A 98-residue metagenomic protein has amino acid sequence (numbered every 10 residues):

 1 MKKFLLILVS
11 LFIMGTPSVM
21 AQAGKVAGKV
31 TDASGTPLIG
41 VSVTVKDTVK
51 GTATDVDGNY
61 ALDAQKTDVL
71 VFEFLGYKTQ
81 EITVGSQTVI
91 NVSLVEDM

Functional and structural regions predicted by a protein language model:
M1-F4: Positively charged n-region of N-terminal signal peptides that target proteins for export
L6-L8, V19-M98: Periplasm-facing N-terminal accessory domains of Gram-negative outer-membrane beta-barrel systems
M14-T16: N-terminal signal peptide c-region/cleavage motif recognized by signal peptidases
